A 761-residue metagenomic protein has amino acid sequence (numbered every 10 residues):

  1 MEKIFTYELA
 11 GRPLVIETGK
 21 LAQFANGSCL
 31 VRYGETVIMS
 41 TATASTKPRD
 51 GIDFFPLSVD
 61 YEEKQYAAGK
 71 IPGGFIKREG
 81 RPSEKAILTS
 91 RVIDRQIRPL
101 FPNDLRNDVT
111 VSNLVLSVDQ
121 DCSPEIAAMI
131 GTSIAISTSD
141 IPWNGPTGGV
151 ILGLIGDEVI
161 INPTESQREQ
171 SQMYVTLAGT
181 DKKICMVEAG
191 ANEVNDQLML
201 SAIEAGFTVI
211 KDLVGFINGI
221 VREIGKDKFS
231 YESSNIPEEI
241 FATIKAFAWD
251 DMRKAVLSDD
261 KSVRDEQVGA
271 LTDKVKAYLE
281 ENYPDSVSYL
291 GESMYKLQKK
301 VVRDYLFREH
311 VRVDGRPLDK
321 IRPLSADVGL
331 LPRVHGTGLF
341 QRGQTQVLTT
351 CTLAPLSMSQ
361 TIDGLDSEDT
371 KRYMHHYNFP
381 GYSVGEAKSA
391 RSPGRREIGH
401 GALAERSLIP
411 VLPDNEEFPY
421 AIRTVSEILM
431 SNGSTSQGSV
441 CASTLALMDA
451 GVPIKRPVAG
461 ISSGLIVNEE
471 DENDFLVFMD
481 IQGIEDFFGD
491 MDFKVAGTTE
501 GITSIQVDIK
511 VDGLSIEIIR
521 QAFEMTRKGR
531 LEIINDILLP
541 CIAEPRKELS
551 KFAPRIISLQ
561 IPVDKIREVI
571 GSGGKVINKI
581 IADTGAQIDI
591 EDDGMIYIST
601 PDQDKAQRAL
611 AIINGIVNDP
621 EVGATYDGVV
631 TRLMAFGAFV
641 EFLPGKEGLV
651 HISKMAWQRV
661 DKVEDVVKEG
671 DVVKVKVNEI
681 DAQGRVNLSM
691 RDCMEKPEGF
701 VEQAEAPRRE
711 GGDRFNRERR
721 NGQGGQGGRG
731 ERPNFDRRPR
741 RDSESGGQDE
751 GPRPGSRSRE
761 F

Functional and structural regions predicted by a protein language model:
M1, L9-R12, A22-A25, Y33-V37 (+30 more regions): Short flexible coil/turn linkers enriched for glycine and charged/polar residues that connect secondary-structure
M1-E232: Long, basic N-terminal domains or extensions that often function in RNA/ssDNA interaction or organelle/cellular
M1-S45, D53, S230-D366, I557-E568 (+2 more regions): Extended amphipathic alpha-helical scaffolds
A25-V109, N113-C122, E188, L330 (+3 more regions): Glycine-rich, flexible beta-strand/loop modules in the N-terminal catalytic cores of phosphate-handling
G27-C29, C122-D140, V328-C351, N432-V452 (+1 more regions): Conserved phosphate/anionic-ligand binding catalytic regions in large, soluble enzymes, centered on
N113, C185-G190, Y231-N235, A246-V256 (+6 more regions): Short, hydrophobic beta-strand segments
D140-V256, L447-K547: Mobile "lid/hinge" segments at catalytic clefts and subdomain interfaces of large enzymes
F552-I556, V563-F761: Single-stranded RNA-binding regions, centering on S1/OB-family and related RNA-binding modules
